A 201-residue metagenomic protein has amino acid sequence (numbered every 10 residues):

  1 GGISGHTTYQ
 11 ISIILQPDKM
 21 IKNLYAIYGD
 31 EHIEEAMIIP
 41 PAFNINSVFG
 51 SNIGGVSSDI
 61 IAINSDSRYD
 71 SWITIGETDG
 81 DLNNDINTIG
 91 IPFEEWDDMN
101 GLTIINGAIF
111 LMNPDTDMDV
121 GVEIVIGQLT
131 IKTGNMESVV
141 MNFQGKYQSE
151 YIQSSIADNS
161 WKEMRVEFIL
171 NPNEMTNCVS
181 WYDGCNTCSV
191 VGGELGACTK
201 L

Functional and structural regions predicted by a protein language model:
G1-N171: Non-catalytic macromolecular-recognition regions in eukaryotic signaling proteins
N171-L201: Extracellular secretome segments
